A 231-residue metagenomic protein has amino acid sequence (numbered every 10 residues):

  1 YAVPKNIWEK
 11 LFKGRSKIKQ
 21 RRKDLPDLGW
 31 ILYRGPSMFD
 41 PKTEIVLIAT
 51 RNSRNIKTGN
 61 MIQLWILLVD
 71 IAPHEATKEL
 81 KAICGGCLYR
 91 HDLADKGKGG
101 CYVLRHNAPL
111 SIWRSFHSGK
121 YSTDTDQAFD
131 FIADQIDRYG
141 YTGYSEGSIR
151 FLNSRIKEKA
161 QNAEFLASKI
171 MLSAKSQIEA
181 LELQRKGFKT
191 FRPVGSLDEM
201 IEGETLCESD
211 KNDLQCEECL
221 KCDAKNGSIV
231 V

Functional and structural regions predicted by a protein language model:
Y1-V231: Class I S-adenosyl-L-methionine
